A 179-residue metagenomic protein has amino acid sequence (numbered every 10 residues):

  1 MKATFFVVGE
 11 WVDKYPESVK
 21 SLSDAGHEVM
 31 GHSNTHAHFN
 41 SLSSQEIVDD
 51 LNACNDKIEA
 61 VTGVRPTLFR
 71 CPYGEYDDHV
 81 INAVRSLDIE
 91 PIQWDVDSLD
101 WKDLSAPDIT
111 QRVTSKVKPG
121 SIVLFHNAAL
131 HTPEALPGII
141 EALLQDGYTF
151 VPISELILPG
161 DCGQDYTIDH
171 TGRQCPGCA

Functional and structural regions predicted by a protein language model:
M1-A60, V64-P66, L158: Active-site beta->alpha N-cap acidic-glycine motif
K2, E28, E90, D97 (+1 more regions): Residue-level detector of anion-binding/catalytic polar loops
V7-G9, G31-S33, C71-Y73, D95 (+2 more regions): A cross-domain feature marking catalytic cores of carbohydrate-active enzymes and several ubiquitous metabolic/repair
V12-K14, H131-A179: C-terminal domain-boundary segment and adjacent tail
V19-K20, I81, I140: Short amphipathic alpha-helical segments and helix-helix/interface helices
V19-S21, Q45-I47, P107-I109, D165-H170: Short low-complexity, flexible loop/linker segments enriched in glycine and/or proline with clustered acidic
L22, V29-H32, C54, F69-P72 (+5 more regions): Conserved, mostly hydrophobic/aromatic
A37-R65, E75-S121, T132-A135: Alpha-helical scaffold elements lining the catalytic groove of polysaccharide deacetylases
